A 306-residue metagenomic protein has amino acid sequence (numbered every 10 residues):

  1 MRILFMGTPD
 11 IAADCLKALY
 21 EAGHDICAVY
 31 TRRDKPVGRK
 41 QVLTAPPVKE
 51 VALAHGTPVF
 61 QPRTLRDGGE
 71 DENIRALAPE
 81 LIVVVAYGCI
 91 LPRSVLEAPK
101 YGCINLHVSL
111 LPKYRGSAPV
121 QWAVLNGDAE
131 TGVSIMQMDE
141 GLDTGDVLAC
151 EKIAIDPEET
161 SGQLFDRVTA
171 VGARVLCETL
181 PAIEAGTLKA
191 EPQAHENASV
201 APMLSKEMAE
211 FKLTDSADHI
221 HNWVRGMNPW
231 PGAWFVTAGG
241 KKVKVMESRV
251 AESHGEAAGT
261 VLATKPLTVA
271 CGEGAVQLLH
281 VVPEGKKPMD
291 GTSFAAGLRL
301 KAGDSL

Functional and structural regions predicted by a protein language model:
M1-R39: N-terminal Rossmann-like dinucleotide-binding module
G7, V29, A52, I82 (+7 more regions): A residue-level signal for conserved active-site and pocket-lining positions in enzyme catalytic cores
A22, R32, L81-V200: Donor/substrate-binding cores of folate-linked one-carbon enzymes
A28, Q61, L148-A149: A structural microfeature
P36-A78: N-terminal glycine-/serine-/threonine-rich beta1-alpha1-beta2 phosphate-ribose binding loop of Rossmann-like
R174, E178-T237: Active-site-lining helix/loop region of Rossmann-like oxidoreductase modules
L213-L306: An anion-binding loop in the catalytic cleft
